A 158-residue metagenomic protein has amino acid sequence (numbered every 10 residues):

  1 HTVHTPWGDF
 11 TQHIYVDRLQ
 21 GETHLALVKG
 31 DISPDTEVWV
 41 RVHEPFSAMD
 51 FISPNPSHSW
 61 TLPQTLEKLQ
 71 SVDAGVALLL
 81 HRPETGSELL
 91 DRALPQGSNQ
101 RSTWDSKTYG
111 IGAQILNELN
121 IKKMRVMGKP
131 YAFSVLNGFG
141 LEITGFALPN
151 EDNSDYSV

Functional and structural regions predicted by a protein language model:
H1-V158: Catalytic domains of riboflavin
